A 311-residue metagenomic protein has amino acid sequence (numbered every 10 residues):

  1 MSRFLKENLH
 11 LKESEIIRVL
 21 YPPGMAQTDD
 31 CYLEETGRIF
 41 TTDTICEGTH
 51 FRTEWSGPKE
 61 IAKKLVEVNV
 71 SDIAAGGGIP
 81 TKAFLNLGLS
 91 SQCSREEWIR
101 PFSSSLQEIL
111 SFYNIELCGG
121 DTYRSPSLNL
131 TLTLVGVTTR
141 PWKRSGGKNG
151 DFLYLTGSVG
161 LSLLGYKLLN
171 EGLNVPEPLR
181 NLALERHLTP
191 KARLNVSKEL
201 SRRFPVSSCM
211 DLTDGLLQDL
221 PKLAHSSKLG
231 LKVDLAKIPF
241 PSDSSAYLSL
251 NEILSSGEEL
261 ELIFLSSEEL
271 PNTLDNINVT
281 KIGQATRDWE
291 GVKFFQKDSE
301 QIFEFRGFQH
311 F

Functional and structural regions predicted by a protein language model:
M1-A74: N-terminal glycine-rich phosphate/pyrophosphate-binding loops that anchor nucleotide-derived ligands and cofactors
M1-E15, S56, S91-C118, Y123-L130 (+2 more regions): Glycine-/charge-enriched secondary-structure boundary and capping motifs
G24-A26, E34, Y123-S127, S145-K148 (+4 more regions): Solvent-exposed alpha-helices and their adjacent loops that cap or buttress functional pockets in soluble metabolic
F40, C118, Y154-T156, K232: Structural detector of well-ordered beta-strand residues that form the stable sheet scaffold of enzyme domains
T42, K143-E199: Short, acidic (Asp/Glu-rich) active-site segment that either coordinates a divalent metal cofactor
N86-G88: Short, charge-patterned binding micro-sites
T138-P141: Short alpha-helix capping/helix-loop boundary micro-motifs
